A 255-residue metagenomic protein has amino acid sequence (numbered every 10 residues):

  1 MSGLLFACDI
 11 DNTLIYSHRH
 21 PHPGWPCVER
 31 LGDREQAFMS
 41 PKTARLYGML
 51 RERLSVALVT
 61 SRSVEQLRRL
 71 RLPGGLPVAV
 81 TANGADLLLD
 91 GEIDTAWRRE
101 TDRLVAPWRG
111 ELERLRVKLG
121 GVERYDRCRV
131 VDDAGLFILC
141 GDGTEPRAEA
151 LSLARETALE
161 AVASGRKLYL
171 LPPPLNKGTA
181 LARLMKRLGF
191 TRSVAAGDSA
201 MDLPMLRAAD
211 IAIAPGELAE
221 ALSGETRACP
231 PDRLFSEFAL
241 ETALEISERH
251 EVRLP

Functional and structural regions predicted by a protein language model:
S2-F6, I10-L58, L67: Active-site neighborhood of HAD-like aspartate-dependent phosphohydrolases
S17-H18, L67-L70, D90-G91, M205 (+1 more regions): Short glycine-/acidic-enriched loop or helix-start segments at secondary-structure transitions that form or flank
H22-P26, G74-L76, A212: Glycine-rich, phosphate-binding/catalytic loops in enzymes
F38-G120: Active-site phosphate-binding/coordination module
V64-R68, P146-R147, K177-G178, D202-L203: Short, well-ordered alpha-helical microsegments
N83-L175, T179: Acidic beta-strand-loop-alpha-helix segment within the catalytic core of divalent metal-dependent phosphate-processing
L170-L171, G178-P255: Mg2+-dependent phosphoryl-transfer enzymes with acidic/Ser/Thr/Gly-rich catalytic loops
